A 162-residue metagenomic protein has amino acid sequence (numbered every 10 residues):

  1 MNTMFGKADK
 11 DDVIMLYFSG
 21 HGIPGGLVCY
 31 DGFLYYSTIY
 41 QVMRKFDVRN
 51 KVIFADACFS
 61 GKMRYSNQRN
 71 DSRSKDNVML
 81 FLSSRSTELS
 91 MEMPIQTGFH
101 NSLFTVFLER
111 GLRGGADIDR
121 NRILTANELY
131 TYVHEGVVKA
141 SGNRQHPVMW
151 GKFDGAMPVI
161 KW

Functional and structural regions predicted by a protein language model:
M1-W162: Cysteine endopeptidase catalytic domains of the caspase/legumain-like
